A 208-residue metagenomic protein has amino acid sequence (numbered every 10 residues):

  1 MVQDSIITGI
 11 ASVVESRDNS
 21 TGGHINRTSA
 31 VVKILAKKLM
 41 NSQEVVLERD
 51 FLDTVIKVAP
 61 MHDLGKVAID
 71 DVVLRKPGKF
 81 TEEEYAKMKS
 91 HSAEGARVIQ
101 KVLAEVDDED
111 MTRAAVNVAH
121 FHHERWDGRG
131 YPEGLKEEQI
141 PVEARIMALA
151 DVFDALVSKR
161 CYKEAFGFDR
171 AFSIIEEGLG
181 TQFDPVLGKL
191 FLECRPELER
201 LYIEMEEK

Functional and structural regions predicted by a protein language model:
D4-K208: Histidine- and acidic-residue-rich, metal-dependent catalytic cores
